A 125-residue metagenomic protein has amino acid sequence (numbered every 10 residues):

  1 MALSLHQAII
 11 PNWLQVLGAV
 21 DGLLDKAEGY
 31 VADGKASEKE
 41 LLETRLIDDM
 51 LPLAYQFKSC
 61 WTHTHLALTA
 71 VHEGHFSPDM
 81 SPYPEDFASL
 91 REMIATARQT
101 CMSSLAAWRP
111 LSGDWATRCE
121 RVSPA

Functional and structural regions predicted by a protein language model:
M1, T64-S81, A107-V122: Hydrophobic transmembrane alpha-helix bundles
A2-Q15, S37-T62, M80-M93, E120-A125: Alpha-helical scaffold segments that form or flank carboxylate-/histidine-based iron centers
W13-V16, V20-L23, A27, C60 (+3 more regions): Amphipathic alpha-helices that form helix-helix packing interfaces
Q15, L23, R98-S112: Active-site-proximal helix-loop elements at catalytic-domain edges
L23-L51, A67-P82: Helix-loop segments that flank and shape redox-cofactor active sites
V31-E43, S104-A125: Acidic interhelical loop/turn segments
D49-S77, T96-A107: Conserved alpha-helical segments that form or flank metal/cofactor-binding pockets of metalloenzymes
